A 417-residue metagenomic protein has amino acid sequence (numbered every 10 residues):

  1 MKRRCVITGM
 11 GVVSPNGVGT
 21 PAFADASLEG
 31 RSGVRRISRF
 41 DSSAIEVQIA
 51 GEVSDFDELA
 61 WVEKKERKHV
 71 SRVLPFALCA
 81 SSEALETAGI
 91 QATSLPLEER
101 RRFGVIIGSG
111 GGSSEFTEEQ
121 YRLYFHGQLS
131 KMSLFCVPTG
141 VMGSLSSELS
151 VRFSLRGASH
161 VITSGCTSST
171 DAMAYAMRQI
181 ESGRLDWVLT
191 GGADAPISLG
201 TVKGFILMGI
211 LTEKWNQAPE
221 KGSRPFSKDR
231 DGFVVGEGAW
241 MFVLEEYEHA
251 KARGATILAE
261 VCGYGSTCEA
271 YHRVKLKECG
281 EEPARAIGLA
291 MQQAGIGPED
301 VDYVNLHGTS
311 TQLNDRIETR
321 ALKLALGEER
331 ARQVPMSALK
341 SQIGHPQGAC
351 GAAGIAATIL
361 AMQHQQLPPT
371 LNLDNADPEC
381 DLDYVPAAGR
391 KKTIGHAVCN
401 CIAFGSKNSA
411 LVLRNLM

Functional and structural regions predicted by a protein language model:
M1-E66, A88, E248-E260, A356-L371 (+1 more regions): ACP-dependent fatty acid/polyketide chain-elongation machinery
R4-T8, R31, R35-R36, A218-A294 (+1 more regions): Condensing-enzyme catalytic core mediating Claisen C-C bond formation in acyl metabolism
I7, A22, L28-S164, A193-V202 (+1 more regions): Conserved beta-ketoacyl condensing-enzyme motif
P21-L28, G112-L129, Q179-S182, V202-W215 (+3 more regions): A glycine- and small-aliphatic-rich helix-loop capping segment at beta-alpha/alpha-beta transitions that lines
A77-I90, M142-L145, S150-F153, S159-D194 (+3 more regions): Active-site-proximal alpha-helical scaffold in enzymes
A84-E99, A250-I257, A286-Y303, L326-R330: Phosphate/pyrophosphate-binding loops at sites that engage ATP/ADP/AMP, CoA/4′-phosphopantetheine, polyphosphate
H126-S133, A174, R178, A195-A252 (+3 more regions): Glycine-/small-residue-rich "gating" segment that lines the acyl/pantetheine channel and substrate pocket
Y271-G280, T309-L326, P346-A353, D383-P386: Short glycine/threonine-rich loop-to-helix capping motif typified by GTGT followed within a few residues by an Asp-Pro
